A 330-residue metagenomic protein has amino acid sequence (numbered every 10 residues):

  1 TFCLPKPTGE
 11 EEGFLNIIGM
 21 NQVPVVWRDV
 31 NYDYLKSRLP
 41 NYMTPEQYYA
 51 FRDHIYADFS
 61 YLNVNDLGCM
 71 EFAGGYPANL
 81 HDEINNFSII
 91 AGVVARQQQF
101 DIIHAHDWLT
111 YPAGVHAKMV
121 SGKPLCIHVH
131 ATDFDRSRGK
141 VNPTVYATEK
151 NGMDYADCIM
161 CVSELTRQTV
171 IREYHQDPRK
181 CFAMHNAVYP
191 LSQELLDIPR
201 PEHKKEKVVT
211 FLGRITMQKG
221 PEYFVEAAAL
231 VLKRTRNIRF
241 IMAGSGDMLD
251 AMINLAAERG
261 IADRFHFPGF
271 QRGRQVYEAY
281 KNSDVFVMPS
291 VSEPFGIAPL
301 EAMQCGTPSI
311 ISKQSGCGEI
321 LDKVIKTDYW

Functional and structural regions predicted by a protein language model:
F2-A95: A conserved catalytic-core segment of Leloir-type glycosyltransferases
E83-I90, K123-C126, F134-N151, P190: Nucleotide-sugar donor phosphate/pyrophosphate-binding loop at the beta->alpha transition of glycosyltransferases
L165, A187: Carbohydrate-associated surface elements
E202-A228: Conserved donor-binding/catalytic core segment of Leloir-type glycosyltransferases
A251-Q271: Nucleotide-activated donor-binding/catalytic signature segment of Leloir-type glycosyltransferases, i.e., the conserved
F270-Q271, E278-S283: Short alpha-helical donor nucleotide-sugar binding micro-motif in glycosyltransferases
V291: Aromatic "clamp/platform" in nucleotide-sugar-dependent glycosyltransferases that forms part of the donor/acceptor
P308-I311, D322: Short hydrophobic beta-strand element within catalytic cores of glycosyltransferases and related nucleotide-activated
